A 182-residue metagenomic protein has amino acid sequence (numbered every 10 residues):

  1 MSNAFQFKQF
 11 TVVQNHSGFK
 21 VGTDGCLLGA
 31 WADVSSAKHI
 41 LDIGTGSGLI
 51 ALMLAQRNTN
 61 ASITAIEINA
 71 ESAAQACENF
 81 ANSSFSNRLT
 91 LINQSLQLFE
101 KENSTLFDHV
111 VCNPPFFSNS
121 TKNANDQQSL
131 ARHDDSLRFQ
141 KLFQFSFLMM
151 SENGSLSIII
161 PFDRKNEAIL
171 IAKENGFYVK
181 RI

Functional and structural regions predicted by a protein language model:
M1-S35: Class I SAM-dependent transferase core
T11, S62, R88-T90, Y178-R181: Conserved beta-strand segments of alpha/beta enzyme cores
Q14, I92-Q94, I160: Short loop/edge segments at beta-strand edges and connector loops that shape dinucleotide/nucleotide cofactor-binding
S17, S136-I182: Conserved Class I SAM-dependent methyltransferase catalytic core
A30-N103, H109-C112, S118-N123: Conserved SAM/SAH cofactor-binding pocket of Class I
P114-K141: Mobile active-site "lid"/loop adjacent to the S-adenosyl-L-methionine
